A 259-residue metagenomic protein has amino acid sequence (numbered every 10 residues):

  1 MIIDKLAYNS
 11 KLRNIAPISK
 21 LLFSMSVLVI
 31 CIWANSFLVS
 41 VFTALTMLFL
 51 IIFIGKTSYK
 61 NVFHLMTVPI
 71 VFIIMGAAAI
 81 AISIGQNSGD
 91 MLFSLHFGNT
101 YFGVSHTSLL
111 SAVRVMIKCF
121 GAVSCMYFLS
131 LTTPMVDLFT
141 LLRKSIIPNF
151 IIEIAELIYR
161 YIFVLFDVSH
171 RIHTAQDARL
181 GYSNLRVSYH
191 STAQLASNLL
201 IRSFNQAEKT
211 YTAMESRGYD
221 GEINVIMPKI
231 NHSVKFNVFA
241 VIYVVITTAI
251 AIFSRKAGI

Functional and structural regions predicted by a protein language model:
M1-F37, T46-L50, L165-I259: Transmembrane alpha-helix interface motif
K20, S58-V71, A240: Alpha-helical transmembrane segments and their helix-start/interface "positive-inside/aromatic belt" motifs in integral
S36-A44, N61-H64: Short, aromatic-rich membrane-interface segments at the entry and exit of alpha-helical transmembrane domains
F37-L38, S58-Y59, I147-F150: Membrane-helix interface segments
T43-L50, D137-L141: Hydrophobic transmembrane alpha-helix segments characteristic of membrane transport and insertion machinery
M47-K56, V71-M75: Alpha-helical transmembrane segments and their membrane-interface exit regions
I51-T57, T132-T133, I252-F253: Structural signal for the C-terminal ends of transmembrane alpha-helices and the immediately following loop
M66-R179: Juxtamembrane/interface alpha-helical elements of multi-pass membrane proteins
